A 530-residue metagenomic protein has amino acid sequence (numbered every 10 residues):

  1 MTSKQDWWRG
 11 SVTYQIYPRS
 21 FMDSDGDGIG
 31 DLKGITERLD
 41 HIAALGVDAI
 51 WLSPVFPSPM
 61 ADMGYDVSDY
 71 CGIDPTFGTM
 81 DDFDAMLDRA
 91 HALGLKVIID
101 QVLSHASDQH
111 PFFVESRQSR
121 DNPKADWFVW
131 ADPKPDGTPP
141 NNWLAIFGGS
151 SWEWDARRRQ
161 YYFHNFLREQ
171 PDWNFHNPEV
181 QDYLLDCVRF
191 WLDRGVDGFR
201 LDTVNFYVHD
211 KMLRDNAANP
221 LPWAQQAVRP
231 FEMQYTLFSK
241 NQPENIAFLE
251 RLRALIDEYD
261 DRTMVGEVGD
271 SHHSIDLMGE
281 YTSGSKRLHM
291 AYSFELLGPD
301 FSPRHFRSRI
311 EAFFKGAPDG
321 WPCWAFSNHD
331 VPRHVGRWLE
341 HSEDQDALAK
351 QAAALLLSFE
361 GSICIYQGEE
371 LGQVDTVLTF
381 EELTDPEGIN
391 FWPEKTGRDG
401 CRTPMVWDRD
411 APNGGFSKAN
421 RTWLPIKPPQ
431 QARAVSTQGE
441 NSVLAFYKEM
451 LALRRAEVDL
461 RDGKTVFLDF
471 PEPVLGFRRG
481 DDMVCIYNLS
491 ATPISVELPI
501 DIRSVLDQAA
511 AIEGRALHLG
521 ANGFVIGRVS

Functional and structural regions predicted by a protein language model:
M1-I500, L506-S530: Active-site and adjacent substrate-binding regions of carbohydrate-active enzymes
